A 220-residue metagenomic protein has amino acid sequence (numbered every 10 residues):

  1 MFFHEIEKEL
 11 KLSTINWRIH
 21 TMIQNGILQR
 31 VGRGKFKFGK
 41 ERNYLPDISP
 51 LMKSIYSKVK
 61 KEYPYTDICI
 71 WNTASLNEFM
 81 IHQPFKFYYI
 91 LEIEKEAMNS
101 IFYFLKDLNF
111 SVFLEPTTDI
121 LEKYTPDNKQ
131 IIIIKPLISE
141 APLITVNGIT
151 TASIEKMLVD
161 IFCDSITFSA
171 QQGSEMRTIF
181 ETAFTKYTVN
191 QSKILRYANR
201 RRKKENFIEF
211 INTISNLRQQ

Functional and structural regions predicted by a protein language model:
M1-C69, F79-H82: Short beta-edge/loop segments at beta->alpha junctions of small alpha/beta modules that act as binding/recognition
E5-L12, L91, I144, G148 (+1 more regions): Short, charged/polar micro-motifs that form catalytic or ligand-binding hotspots
T14-W17, E96, S100, I149 (+1 more regions): Short, well-structured alpha-helical interface segments that form or flank functional binding sites
N25-G26, L108, Y187: Residues at alpha-helix termini
G34, P50-N128, K135: Short gly/ser-rich loop at a beta-strand->alpha-helix junction or flexible surface loop bordering the NTP-binding
R42-L45, M98, S139: Short, charged/polar surface micro-motifs in flexible loops or helix N-caps
F113-Q220: Hydrophobic alpha-helical interaction segments
